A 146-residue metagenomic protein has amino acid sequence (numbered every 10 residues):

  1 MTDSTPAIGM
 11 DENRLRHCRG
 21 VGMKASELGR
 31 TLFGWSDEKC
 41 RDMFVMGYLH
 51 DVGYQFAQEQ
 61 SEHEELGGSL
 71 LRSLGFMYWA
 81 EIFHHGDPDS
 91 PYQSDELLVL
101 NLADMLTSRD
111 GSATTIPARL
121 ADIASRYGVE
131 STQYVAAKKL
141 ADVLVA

Functional and structural regions predicted by a protein language model:
M1-D3: Short alpha-helical hairpin
P6-D37, L49, L74-F76, A80 (+1 more regions): Divalent metal-dependent phosphate-bond-processing catalytic cores, especially two-metal-ion Mg2+/Mn2+ enzymes that act
V21, E38-L71, Y78-D89: His-Asp-centered metal-binding catalytic motifs of divalent-metal-dependent phosphohydrolases/nucleases
